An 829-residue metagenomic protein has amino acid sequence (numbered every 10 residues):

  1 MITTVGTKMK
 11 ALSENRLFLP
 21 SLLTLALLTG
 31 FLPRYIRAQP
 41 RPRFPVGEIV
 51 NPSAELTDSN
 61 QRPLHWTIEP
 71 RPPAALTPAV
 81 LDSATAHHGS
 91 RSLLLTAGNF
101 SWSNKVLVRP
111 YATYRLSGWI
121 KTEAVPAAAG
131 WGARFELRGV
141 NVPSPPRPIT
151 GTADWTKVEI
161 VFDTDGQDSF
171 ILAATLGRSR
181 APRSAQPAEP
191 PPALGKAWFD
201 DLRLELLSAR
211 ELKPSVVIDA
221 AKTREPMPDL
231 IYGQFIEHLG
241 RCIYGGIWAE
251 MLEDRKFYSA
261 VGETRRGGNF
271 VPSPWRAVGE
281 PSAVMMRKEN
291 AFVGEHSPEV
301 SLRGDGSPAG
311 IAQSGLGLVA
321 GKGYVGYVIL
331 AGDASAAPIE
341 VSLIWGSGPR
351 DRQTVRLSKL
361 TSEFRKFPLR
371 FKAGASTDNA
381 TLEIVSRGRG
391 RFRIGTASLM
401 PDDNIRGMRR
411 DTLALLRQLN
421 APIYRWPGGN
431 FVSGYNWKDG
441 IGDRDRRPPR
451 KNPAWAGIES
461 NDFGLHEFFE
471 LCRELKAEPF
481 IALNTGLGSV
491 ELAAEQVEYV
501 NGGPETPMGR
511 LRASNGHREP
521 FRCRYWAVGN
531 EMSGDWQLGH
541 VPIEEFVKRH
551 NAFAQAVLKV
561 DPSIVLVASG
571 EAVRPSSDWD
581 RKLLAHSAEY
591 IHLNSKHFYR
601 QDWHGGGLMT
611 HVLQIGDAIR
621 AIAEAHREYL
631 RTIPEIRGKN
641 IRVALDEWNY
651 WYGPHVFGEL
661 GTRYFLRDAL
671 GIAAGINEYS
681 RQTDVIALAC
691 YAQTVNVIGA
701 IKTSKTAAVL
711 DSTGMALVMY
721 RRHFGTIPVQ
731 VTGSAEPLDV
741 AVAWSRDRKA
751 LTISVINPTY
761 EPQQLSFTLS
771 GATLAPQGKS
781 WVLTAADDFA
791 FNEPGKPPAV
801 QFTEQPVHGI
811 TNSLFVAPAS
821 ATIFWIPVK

Functional and structural regions predicted by a protein language model:
Y35-N461, E478, G488, A494 (+7 more regions): Extracellular and organelle-lumenal recognition/adhesion modules and their flexible linkers in secreted
G118, Q234, V328, N420 (+10 more regions): Conserved, mostly hydrophobic/aromatic
H238-L239, A249, F431, N640-A743 (+1 more regions): Aromatic/acidic polysaccharide-binding cleft in carbohydrate-active enzymes
F371-G374, N379-T381, P401-A421, F468 (+6 more regions): An active-site-proximal structural segment forming one wall of the substrate-binding cleft that immediately precedes
A380-R391, P542-G675, V731-P737, Q764: Noncatalytic carbohydrate-binding groove/subsite architecture in carbohydrate-active enzymes
V385-R387, P427-G428, P507-V541, N594-D602 (+1 more regions): Active-site groove signature of glycoside hydrolases
S398-R406, R447-N461, E478-L487, G529-V547 (+3 more regions): The substrate-binding groove and active-site-proximal loops of carbohydrate-active enzymes, especially glycoside
L738-L774, S780, T822: Carbohydrate-binding surface patches
